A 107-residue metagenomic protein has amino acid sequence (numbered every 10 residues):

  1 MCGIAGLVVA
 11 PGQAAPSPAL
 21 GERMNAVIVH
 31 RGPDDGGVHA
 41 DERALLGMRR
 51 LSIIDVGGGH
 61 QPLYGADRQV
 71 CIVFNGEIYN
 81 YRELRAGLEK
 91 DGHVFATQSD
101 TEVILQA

Functional and structural regions predicted by a protein language model:
M1-A107: N-terminus-centric sequence/structural signature that marks the extreme N-terminus and adjacent "lid/interface" module
